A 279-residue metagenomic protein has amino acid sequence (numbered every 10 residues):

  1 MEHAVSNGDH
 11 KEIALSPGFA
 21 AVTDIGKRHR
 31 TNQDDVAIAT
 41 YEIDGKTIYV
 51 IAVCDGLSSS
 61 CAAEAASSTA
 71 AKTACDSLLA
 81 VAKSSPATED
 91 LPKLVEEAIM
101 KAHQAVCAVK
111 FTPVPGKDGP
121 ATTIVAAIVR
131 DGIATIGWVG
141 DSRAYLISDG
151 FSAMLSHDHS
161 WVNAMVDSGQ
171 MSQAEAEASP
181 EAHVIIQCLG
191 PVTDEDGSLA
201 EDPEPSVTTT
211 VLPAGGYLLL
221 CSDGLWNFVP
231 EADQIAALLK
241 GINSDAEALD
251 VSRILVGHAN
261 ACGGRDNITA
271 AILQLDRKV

Functional and structural regions predicted by a protein language model:
M1-V279: PP2C/PPM-type serine/threonine phosphatase catalytic domain
